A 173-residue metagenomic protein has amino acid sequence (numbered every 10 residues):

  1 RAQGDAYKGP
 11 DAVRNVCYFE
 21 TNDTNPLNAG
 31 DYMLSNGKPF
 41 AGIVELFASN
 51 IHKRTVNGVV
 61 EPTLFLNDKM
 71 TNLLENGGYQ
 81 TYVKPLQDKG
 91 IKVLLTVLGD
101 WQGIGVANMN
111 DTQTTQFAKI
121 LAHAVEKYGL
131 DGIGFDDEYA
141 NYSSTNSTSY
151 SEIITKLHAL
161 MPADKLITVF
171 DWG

Functional and structural regions predicted by a protein language model:
R1-A2: Bacterial Sec-dependent N-terminal signal peptides
D5-G173: Chitinase-like catalytic core of GlcNAc-active glycosidases
